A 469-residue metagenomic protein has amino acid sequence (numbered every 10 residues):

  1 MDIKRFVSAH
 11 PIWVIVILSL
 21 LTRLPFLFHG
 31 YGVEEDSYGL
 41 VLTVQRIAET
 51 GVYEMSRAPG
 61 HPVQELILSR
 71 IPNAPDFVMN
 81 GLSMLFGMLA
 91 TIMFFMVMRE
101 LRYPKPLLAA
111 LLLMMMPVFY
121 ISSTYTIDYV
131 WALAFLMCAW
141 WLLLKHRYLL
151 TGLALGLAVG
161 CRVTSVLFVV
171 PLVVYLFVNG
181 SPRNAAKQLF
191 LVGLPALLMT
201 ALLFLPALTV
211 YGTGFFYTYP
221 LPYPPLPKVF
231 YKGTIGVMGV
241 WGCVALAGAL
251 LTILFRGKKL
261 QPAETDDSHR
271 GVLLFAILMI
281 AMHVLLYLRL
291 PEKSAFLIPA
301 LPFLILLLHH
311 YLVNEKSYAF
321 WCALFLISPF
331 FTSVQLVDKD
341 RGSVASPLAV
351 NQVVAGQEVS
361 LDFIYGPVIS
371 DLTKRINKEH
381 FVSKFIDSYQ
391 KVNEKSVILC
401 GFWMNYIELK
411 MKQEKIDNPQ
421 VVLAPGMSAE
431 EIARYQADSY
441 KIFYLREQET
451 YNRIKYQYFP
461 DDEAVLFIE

Functional and structural regions predicted by a protein language model:
W13, I17, F77-L101, C138 (+1 more regions): Transmembrane-helix motifs of polytopic, lipid-linked glycan transferases
H29-T43, E54-I67, F77, K378: Extracytoplasmic catalytic/substrate-binding loops of multi-pass membrane glycan-assembly enzymes
E35, I121-Y129, K293-S294: Short acidic/glycine- and proline-prone juxtamembrane loop motifs at membrane-interface regions of multi-pass membrane
L40, L324-Y406, K410: Membrane-embedded, lumen/periplasm-facing catalytic core of multi-pass transferases that use lipid-linked donors
A58-P62, L66, N73-I92, S122: Loop-to-helix entry region of an early transmembrane alpha helix in multi-pass inner-membrane enzymes
R99-E100, M137-L150, L312: Membrane-interface transmembrane helices that cradle and orient dolichyl/undecaprenyl
C161, L167, R289-S317: Hydrophobic/aromatic-rich transmembrane helices and adjacent perimembrane loops
K187-T252, V284, L288, S328-D338: Membrane-lumen/periplasm interface segments of specific transmembrane helices in polyprenyl phosphate-linked
